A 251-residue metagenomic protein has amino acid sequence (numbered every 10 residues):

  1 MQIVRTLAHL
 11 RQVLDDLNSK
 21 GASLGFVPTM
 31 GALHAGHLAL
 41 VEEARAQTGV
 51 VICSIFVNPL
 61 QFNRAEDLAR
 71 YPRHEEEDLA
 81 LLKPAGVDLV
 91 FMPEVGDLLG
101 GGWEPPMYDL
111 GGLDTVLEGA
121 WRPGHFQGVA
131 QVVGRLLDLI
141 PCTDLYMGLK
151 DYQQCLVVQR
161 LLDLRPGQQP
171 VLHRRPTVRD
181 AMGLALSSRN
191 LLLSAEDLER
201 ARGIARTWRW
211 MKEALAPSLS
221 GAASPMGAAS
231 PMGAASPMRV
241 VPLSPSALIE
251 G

Functional and structural regions predicted by a protein language model:
Q2-A222, S236-G251: Nucleotidyltransferase catalytic core that binds NTPs
G227-A228, G233-A235: Acidic, glycine-centered low-complexity repeats within long intrinsically disordered regions
